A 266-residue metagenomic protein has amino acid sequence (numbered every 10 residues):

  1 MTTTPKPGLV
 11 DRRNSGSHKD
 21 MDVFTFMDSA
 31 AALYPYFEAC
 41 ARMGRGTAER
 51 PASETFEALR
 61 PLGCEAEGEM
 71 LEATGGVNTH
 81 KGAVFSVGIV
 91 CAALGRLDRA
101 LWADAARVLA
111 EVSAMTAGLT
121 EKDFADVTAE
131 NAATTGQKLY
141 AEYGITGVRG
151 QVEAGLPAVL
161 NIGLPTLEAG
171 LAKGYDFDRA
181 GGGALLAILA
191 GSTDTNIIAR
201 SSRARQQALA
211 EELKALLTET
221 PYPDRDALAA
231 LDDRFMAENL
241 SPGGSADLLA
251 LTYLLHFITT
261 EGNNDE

Functional and structural regions predicted by a protein language model:
M1-A52, F56, L94-D233, H256 (+1 more regions): Phosphate-rich cofactor/ligand-interacting catalytic cores and adjacent structured alpha/beta frameworks
P5, R13, R60, A73 (+5 more regions): Generic detector of intrinsically disordered, low-complexity, polar/charged segments
A39-G95: Long, hydrophobic/aromatic-enriched structural stretches that serve as scaffold segments
F56, G76-V77, K81-V84, W102-A105 (+2 more regions): Alpha-helix N-cap/helix-initiation sites
G68-K81, K173, D233-P242: A short glycine/serine-rich beta->alpha loop
A83, V87, S113, A250-L251: Hydrophobic faces of alpha-helical transmembrane segments in multi-pass integral membrane proteins
A237, S241-E266: Short, amphipathic C-terminal "tail helix"
